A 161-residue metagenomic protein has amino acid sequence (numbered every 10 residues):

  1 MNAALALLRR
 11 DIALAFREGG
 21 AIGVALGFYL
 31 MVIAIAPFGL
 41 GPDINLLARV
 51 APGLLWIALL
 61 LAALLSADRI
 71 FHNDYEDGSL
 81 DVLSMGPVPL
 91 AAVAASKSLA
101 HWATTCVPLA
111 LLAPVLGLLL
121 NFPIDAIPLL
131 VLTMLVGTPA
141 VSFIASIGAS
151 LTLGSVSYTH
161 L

Functional and structural regions predicted by a protein language model:
M1-A25: Aromatic- and glycine-rich beta-strand/loop motifs that create alpha-glucan
G19-G41, W56-L60: Hydrophobic alpha-helical transmembrane segments of multi-pass membrane transport/permease proteins
G41-V50, P114-T133: Membrane-interfacial helix-loop-helix connectors in multipass membrane proteins
A51-A67, F71: Long, hydrophobic alpha-helical segments
L64-S84, S98: Transmembrane helix boundary and interhelical loop/hinge segments in multi-pass membrane proteins
A95-L120, A140, I144: Hydrophobic alpha-helical transmembrane segments that constitute the membrane-spanning cores of multi-pass membrane
L132-S150: Hydrophobic alpha-helical transmembrane segments of polytopic membrane proteins
T159-H160: Conserved small/polar residues in nucleotide/adenosyl-binding loops
